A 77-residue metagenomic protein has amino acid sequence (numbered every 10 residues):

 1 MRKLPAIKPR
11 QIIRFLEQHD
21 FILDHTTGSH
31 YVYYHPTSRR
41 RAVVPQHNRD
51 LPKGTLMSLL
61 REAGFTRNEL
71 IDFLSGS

Functional and structural regions predicted by a protein language model:
M1-T27: N-terminal first-folded block
R2-P5, A42, R49, S58: Flexible, active-site-adjacent loop/turn segments at secondary-structure boundaries
Q11, P36-R40, M57, N68-I71: Short amphipathic alpha-helical patches
F15, F21, Y33-Y34, F65 (+1 more regions): Aromatic side chains
I22-G54: A short, structured beta-strand/loop element
R49-S77: C-terminal structural segments of small proteins and small subunits
